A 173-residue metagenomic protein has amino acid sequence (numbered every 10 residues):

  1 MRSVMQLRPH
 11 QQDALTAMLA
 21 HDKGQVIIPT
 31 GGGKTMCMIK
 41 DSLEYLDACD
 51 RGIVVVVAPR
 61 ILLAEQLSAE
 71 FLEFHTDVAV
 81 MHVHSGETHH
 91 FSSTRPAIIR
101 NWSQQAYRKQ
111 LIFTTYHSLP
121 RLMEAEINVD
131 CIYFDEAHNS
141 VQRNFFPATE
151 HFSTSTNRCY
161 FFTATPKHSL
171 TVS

Functional and structural regions predicted by a protein language model:
S3-D22: N-terminal pre-P-loop "Q-motif" helix
M18, C37-Y45, A148: Hydrophobic residues on the short alpha-helix immediately C-terminal to a glycine-rich phosphate/catalytic loop
A20-V26, G52-I53, Q110: Pre-Walker A (Motif I) flank of P-loop NTPase domains
H21-D41: Walker A/P-loop
T35-K40, D50-E73, H168: Conserved Walker A/P-loop ATP-binding site and its immediately adjacent core in helicase/helicase-like ATPase domains
L62-T94: Conserved helix-turn-beta segment of the N-terminal RecA-like "Helicase ATP-binding" lobe in SF1/SF2 helicases
R100-A148: Conserved RecA-like ASCE ATPase "motif II neighborhood" in helicase/translocase motors
H138-S173: Post-DEXD/H (motif II) to motif III coupling segment of the RecA-like Helicase ATP-binding lobe
